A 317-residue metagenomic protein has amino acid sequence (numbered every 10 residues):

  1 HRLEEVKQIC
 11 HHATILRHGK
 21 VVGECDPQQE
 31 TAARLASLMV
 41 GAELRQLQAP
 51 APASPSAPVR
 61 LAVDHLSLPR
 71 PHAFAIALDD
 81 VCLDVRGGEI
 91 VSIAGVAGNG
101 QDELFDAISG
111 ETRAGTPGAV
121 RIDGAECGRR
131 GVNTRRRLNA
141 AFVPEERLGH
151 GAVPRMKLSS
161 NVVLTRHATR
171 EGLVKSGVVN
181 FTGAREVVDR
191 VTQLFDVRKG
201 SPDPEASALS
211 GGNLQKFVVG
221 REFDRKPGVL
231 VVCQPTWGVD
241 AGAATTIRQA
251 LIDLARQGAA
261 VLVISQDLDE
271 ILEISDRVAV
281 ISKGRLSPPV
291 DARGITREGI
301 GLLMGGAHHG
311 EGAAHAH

Functional and structural regions predicted by a protein language model:
H1-H317: Glycine-rich phosphate-binding loops of nucleotide-dependent enzymes
